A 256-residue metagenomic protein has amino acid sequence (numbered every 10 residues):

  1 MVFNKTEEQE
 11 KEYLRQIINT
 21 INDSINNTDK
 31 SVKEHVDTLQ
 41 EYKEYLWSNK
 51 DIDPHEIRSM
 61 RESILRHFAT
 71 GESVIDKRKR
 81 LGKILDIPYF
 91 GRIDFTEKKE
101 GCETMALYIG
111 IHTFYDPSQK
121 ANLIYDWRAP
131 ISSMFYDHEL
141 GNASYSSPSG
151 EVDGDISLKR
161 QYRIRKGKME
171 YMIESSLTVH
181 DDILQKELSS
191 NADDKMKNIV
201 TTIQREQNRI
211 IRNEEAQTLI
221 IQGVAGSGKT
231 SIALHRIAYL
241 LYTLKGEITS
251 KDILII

Functional and structural regions predicted by a protein language model:
M1-V200, Q204, N208-R212: Extended, charged low-complexity regulatory segments
T178, A238-Y239: Alpha-helical transmembrane segments of multi-pass integral membrane proteins
Q207, E214, L240-K245: Structural motif corresponding to the C-terminal cap of alpha-helices
E215-L219: Pre-Walker A (Motif I) flank of P-loop NTPase domains
I221-G223: Hydrophobic anchor at the beta1->P-loop junction of P-loop NTPases
G226-K229: Conserved glycine(s) of the Walker
I232, R236: Hydrophobic positions on the alpha1 helix immediately C-terminal to the Walker A/P-loop
L241-I256: Alpha-helical nucleic-acid-binding subdomain of P-loop helicases immediately C-terminal to the Walker A/P-loop
